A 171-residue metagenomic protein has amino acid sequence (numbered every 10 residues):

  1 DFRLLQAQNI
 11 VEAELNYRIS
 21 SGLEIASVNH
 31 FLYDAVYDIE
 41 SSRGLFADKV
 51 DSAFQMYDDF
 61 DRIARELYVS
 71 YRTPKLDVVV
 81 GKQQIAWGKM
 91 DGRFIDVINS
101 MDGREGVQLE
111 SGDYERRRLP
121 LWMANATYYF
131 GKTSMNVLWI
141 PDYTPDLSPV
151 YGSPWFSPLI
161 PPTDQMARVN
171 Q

Functional and structural regions predicted by a protein language model:
L5, A13-L15, I19: Post-signal-peptide, soluble extracytosolic/periplasmic N-terminal scaffold domains of envelope/secretory systems
L5-I10, K132: Outer-membrane beta-barrel translocator/receptor signature
S21-D164: Outer membrane beta-barrel
Q165-Q171: Short, intrinsically disordered, charge-balanced linker/junction segments flanking boundaries in proteins
